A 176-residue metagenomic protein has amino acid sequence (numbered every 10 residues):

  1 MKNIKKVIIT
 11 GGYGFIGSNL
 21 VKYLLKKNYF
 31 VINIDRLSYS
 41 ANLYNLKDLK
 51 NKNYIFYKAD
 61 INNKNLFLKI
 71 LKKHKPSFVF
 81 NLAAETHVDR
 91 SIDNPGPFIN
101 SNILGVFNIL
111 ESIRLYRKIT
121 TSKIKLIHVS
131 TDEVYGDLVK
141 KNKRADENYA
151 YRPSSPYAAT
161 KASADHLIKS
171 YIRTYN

Functional and structural regions predicted by a protein language model:
M1-N176: N-terminal Rossmann-like NAD(P)+-binding domain of SDR-like oxidoreductases, especially those catalyzing
